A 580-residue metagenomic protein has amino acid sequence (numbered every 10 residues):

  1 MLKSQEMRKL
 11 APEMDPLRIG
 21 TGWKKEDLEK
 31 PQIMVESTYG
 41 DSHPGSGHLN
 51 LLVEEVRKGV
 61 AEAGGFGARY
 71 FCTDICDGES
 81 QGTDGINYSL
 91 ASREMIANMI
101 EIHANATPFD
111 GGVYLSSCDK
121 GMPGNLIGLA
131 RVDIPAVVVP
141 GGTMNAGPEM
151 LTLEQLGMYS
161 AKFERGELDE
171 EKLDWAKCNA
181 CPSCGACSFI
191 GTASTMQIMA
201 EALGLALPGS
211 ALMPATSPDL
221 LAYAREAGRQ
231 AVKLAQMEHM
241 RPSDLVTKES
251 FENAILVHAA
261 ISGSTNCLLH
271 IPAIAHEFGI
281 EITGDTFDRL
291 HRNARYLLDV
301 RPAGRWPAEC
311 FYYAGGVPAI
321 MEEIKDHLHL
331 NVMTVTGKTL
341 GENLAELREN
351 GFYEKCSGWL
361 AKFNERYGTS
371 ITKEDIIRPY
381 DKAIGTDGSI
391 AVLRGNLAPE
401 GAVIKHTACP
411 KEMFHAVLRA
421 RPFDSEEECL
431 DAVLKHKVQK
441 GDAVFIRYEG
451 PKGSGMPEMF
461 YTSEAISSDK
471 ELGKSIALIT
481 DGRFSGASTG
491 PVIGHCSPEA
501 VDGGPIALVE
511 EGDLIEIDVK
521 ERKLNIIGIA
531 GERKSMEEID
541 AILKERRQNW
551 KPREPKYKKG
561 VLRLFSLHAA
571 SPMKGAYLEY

Functional and structural regions predicted by a protein language model:
M1-G45, E54-C72, G78, D84-S89 (+5 more regions): Catalytic or ion-coupling anion/metal-binding cores of large enzyme and transporter domains
H48: Glycine-/small-residue-enriched capping loops at alpha/beta junctions
L51: Acidic/charged coordination and interface sites in well-structured regions
S89-N98: Glycine-rich, highly charged phosphate/nucleotide-binding loops
A104-N125, V137-P140: A short, small-residue-rich loop immediately preceding and capping a beta-strand
